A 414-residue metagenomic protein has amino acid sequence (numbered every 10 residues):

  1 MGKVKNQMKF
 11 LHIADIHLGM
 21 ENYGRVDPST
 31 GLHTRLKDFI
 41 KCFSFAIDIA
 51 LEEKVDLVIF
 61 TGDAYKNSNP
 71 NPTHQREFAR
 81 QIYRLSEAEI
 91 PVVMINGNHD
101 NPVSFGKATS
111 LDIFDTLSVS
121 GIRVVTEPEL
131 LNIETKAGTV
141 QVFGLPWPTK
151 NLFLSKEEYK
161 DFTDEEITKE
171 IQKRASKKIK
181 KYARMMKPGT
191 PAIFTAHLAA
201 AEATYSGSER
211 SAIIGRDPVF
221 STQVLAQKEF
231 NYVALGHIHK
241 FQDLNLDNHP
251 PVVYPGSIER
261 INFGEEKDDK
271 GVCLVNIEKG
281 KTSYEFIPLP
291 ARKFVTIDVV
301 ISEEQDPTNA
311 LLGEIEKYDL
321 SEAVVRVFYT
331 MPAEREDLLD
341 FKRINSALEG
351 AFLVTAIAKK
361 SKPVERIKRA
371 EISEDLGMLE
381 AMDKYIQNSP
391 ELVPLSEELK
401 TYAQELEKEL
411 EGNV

Functional and structural regions predicted by a protein language model:
G2-K37, L152, K270, L274-R292 (+3 more regions): Domain-start "cap" segments at the beginnings of catalytic or binding domains
G2-Q81, F194, P394, E398-V414: N-terminal active-site segment of His-dependent metallophosphoesterases
D15, F43, V58, D63 (+8 more regions): Divalent metal-coordination and catalytic microenvironments
E53, K228, Y318: Active-site charged/polar residues at nucleotide-handling catalytic sites that mediate phosphoryl, nucleotidyl
L57, P70-N71, E77, A88 (+1 more regions): His/Asp/Glu-rich metal-coordinating catalytic cores of metallo-dependent phosphodiesterases/hydrolases acting on
A64-K66, N98-P102, E259-R260, M331-E334: Short histidine/acidic/glycine/proline-rich micro-motifs that form metal- and phosphate-coordinating active-site loops
Q223-A226, F230-I301: A conserved active-site cap/scaffold subdomain adjacent to cofactor or substrate pockets
I277-V414: Accessory, non-catalytic peripheral segments of nucleic-acid enzymes
